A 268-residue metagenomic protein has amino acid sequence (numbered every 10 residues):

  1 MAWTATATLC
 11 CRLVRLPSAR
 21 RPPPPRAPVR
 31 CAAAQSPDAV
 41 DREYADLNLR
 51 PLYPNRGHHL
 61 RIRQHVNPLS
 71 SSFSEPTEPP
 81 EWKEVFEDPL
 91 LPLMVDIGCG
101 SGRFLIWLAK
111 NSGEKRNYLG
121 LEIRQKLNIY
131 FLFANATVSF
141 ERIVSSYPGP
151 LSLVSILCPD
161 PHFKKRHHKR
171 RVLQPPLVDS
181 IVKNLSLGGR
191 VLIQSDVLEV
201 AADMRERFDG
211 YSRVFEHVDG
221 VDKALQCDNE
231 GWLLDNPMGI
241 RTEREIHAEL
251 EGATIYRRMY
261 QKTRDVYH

Functional and structural regions predicted by a protein language model:
A2-V95, R103-E114: S-adenosyl-L-methionine
G100: Conserved glycine-rich SAM-binding loop
N117-E122: Conserved SAM-binding motif I beta-strand of class I
L127-P150: S-adenosyl-L-methionine
G149-V172: A short SAM/SAH-binding and catalytic strip from SAM-dependent methyltransferases
L173-L187: A short glycine-rich, Lys/Arg-flanked "PGG" loop and its adjoining helix->strand segment in the class I
L187-S195: Conserved beta-strand signature within the Rossmann-like core of class I S-adenosyl-L-methionine
A201-H268: Class I S-adenosyl-L-methionine
